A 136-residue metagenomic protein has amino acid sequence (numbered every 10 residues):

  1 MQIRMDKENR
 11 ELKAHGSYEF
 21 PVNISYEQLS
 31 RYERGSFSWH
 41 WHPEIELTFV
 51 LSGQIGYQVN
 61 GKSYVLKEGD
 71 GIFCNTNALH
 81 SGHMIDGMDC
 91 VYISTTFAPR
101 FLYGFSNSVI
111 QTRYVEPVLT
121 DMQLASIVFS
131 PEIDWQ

Functional and structural regions predicted by a protein language model:
M1-G71, N77-A78, T112, Q123-S126: Generic protein-terminus/edge-of-domain signal
Q2-N23, T76-Q136: A hydrophobic/aromatic-rich effector-binding and dimerization subdomain of bacterial HTH-type transcriptional regulators
